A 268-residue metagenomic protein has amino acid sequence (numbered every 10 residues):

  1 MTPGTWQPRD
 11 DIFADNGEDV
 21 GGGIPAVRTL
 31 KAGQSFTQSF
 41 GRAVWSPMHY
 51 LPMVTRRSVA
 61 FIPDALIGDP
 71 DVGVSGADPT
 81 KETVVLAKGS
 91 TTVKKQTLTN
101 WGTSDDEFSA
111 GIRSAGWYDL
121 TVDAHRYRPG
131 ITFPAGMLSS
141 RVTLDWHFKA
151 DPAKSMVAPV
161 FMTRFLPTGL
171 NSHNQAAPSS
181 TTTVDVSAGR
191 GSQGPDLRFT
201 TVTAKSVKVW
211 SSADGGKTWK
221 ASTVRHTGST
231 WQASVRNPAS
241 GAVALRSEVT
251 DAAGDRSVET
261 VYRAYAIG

Functional and structural regions predicted by a protein language model:
M1-G268: Low-complexity, acidic Ser/Thr/Pro-rich "mucin-like" tracts of secreted and single-pass surface proteins
